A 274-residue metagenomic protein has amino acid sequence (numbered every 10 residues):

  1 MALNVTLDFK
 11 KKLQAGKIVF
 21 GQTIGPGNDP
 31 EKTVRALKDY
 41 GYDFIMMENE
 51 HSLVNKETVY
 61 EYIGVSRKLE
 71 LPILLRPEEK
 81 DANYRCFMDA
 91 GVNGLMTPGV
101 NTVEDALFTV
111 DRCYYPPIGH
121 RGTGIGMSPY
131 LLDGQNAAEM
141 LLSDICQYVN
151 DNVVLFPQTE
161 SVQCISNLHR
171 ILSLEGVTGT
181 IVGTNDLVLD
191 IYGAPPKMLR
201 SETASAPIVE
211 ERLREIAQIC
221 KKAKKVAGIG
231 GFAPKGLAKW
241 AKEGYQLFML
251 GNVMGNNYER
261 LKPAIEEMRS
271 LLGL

Functional and structural regions predicted by a protein language model:
M1-T23, A137-D151, R214-Q218, K222: N-terminal amphipathic alpha-helix/helix-capping segment at the start of soluble metabolic enzymes
A2-I73, D111, L155, G176: Conserved N-terminal beta1-alpha1 strand-loop-helix module at the mouth
Q22, L37, E48, L95 (+4 more regions): Conserved, mostly hydrophobic/aromatic
I24-D39, E79-C86, V162-L174, F232-K239: Short, acidic/polar
K56-D89, C113-H120, Y148-N150, S201-A227 (+1 more regions): Alpha-helix-loop-beta-strand connector modules within alpha/beta enzyme cores
Y62, V103-G119, A194-S201, V253-L274: C-terminal helical cap(s) of enzyme catalytic domains, especially alpha/beta-barrels
A82, T97-E175, T184-L189: Conserved anion-binding
G94-T109, T180-I191, Q246-A264: Glycine-rich phosphate-binding active-site loops on the catalytic face of alpha/beta enzymes
